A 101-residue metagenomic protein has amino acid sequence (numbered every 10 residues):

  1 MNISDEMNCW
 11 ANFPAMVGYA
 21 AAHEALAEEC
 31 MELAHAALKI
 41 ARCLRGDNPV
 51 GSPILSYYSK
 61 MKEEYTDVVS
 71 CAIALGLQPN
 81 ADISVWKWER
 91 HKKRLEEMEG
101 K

Functional and structural regions predicted by a protein language model:
M1-K101: Flexible "arm" and connector segments at domain edges
